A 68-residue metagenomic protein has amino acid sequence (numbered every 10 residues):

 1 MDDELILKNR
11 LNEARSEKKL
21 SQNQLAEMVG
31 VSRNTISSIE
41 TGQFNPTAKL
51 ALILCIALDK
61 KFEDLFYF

Functional and structural regions predicted by a protein language model:
M1, Y67-F68: Short, charged recognition helix plus adjacent turn of helix-turn-helix-like nucleic-acid-binding domains
M1-E17: A short, Lys/Arg-rich alpha-helix, primarily the initiator
N9, K19-L20, P46-K49: Residue-level signal for the short linker/turn that defines the boundary of a DNA-recognition helix
S16, E27, I56: Alpha-helical residues within the helix-turn-helix
L20-S38: Short alpha-helical DNA-recognition segment
K49-D64: DNA major-groove recognition helix of helix-turn-helix/homeodomain DNA-binding modules
